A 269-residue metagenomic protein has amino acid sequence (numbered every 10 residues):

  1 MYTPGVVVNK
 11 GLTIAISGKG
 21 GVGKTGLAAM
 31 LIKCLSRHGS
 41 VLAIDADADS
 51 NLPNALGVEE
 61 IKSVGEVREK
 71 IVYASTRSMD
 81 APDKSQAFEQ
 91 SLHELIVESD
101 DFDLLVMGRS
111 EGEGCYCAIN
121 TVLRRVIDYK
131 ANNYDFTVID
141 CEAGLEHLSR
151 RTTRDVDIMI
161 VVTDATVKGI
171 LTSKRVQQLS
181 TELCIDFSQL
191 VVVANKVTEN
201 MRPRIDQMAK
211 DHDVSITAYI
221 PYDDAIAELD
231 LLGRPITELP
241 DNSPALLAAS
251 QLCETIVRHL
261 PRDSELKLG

Functional and structural regions predicted by a protein language model:
M1-T3, T181-G269: C-terminal lobe/tail of nucleotide-utilizing enzymes
G5-G11: Phosphate-binding P-loop
L12-A48: Walker A/P-loop phosphate-binding motif and the immediately C-terminal alpha-helix
C34-D100: N-terminal phosphate/diphosphate-binding loop that engages ATP/GTP or pyrophosphate donors across diverse enzyme folds
R37, A118-Y219, E228: Conserved catalytic-core segment of NTP-binding enzymes
V41-A43, F102-L104, I216-Y219: Conserved beta-strand scaffold positions in the cores of enzyme catalytic domains, especially in NTP/NDP-utilizing
D47, E66-K70, D164-G169, P221-D223: Short, acidic/turn-prone active-site loops that include or flank metal/cofactor- and phosphate-binding residues
Q86-S99, D103-C141: Cytosolic-facing regulatory segments adjacent to core modules
